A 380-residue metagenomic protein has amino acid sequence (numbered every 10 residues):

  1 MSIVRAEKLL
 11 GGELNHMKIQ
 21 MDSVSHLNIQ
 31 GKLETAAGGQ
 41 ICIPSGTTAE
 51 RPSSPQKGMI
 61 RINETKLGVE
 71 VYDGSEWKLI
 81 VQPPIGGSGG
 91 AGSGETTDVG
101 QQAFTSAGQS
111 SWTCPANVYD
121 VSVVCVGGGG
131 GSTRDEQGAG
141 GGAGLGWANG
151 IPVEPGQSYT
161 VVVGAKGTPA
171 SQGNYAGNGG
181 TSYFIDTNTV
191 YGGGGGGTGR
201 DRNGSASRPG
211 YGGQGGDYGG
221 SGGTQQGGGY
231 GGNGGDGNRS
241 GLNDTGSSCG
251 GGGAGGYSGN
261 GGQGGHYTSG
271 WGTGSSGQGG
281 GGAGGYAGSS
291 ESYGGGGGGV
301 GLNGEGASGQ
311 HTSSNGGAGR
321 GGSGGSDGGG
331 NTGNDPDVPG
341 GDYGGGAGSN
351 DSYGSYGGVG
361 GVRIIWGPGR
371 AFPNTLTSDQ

Functional and structural regions predicted by a protein language model:
V4, L9-I43, G58, P83: Low-complexity, small-hydrophobic/phenylalanine-enriched stretches that adopt extended beta/coil conformations used
Q30-E64, G319-G321, G325-N334, Q380: Extracellular/surface-exposed low-complexity repeats and stalk/linker segments enriched in Gly/Pro and small polar
Q30-K32, I62-I85: Short, surface-exposed terminal/edge motifs of secreted or surface/virion proteins that either
C42, R51-Y72, V124-V126, Y293 (+1 more regions): Short hydrophobic/aromatic-rich beta-strand motifs
G46-P55, F104-N117, A176: Surface-exposed ligand/attachment interfaces on beta-rich extracellular proteins
D98-S132, G297, R363-G369: Beta-rich globular "head" domains
S106-S111, C125-D186, T198-S205, G328 (+1 more regions): Glycine-rich strand-loop-strand elements at beta-sheet edges
A143, A176-G179, P209-D244, C249-N331 (+3 more regions): Collagen triple-helix signature
